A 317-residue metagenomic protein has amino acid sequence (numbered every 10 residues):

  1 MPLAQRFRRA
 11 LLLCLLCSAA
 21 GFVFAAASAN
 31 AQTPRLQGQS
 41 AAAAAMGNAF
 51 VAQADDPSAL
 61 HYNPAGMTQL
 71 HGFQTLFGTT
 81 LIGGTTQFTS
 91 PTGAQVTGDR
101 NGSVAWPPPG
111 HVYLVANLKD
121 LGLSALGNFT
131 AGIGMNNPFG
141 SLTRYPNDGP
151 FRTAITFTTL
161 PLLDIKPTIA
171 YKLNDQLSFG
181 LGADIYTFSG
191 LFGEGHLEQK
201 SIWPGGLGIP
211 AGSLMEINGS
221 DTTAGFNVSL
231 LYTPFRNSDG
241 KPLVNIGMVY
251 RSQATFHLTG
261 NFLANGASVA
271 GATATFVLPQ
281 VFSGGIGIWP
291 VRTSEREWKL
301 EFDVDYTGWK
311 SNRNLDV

Functional and structural regions predicted by a protein language model:
M1-R9: N-terminal secretory signal peptides that target proteins for export/translocation
A10-A25: Bacterial N-terminal signal peptides
L15-C17, A43, D55, F179: Short linear sequence motifs
S18, Q53, P57, H71-Q74 (+4 more regions): Short secondary-structure junctions and interdomain/linker hinges
V23-F24, Y62, Q69, L181 (+1 more regions): A ubiquitous, low-specificity "background" feature that marks scattered single residues across proteins without
A27-A131, M135-N137: N-terminal, post-signal peptide beta-strand-biased segments of exported outer-membrane/organellar beta-barrel and other
N30-G47, P107-V317: Outer-membrane beta-barrel porins/channels
